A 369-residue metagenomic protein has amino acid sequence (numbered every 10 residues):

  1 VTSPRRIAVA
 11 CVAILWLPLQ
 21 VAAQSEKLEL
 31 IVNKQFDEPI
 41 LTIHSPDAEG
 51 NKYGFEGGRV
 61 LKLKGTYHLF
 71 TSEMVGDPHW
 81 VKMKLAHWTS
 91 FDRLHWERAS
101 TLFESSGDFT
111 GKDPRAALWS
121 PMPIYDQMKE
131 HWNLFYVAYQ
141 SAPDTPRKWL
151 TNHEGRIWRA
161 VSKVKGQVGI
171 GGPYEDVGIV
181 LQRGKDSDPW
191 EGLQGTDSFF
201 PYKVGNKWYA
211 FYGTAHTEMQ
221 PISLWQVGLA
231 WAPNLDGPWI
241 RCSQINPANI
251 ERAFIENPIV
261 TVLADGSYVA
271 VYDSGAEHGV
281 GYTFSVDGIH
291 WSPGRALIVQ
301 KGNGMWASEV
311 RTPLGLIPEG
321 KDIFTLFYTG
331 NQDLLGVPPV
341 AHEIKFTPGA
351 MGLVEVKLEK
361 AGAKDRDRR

Functional and structural regions predicted by a protein language model:
V1-R5: N-terminal secretory signal peptides that target proteins for export/translocation
A8-Q20: Bacterial N-terminal signal peptides
Q24-L118, I124-S198, Y202-E256, V262-S308 (+1 more regions): Beta-rich carbohydrate-recognition and catalytic domains
T312-G315: Short glycine-rich, acidic/polar surface loops and turns
